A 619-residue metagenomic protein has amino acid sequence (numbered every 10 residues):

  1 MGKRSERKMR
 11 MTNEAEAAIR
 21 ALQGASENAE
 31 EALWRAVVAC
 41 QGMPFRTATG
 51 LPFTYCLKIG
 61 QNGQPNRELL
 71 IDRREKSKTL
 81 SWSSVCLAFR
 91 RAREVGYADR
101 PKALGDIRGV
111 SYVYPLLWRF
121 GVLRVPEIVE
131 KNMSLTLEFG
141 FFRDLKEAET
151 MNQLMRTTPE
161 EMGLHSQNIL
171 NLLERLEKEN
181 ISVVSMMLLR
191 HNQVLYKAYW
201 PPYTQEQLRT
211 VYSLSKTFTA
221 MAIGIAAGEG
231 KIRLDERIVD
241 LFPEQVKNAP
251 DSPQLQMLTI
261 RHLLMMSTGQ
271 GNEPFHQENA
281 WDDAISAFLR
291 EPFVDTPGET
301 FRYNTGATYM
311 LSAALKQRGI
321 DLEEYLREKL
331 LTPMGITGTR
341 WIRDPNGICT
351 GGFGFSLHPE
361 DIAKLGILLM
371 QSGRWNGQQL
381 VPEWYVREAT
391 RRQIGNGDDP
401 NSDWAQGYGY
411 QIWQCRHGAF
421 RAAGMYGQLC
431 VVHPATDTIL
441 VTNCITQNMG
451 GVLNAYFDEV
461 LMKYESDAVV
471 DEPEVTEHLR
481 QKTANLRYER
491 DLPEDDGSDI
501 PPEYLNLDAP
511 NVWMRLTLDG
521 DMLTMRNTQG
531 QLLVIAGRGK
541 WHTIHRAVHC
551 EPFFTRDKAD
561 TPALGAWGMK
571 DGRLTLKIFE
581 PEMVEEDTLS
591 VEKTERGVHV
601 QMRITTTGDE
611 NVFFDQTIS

Functional and structural regions predicted by a protein language model:
G2-F139: Intrinsically disordered, charged low-complexity linkers and terminal tails that flank or connect structured domains
I169-Y203, L234, D437-V441: A short, well-structured edge-of-sheet supersecondary motif
N192, T210-D235, L263, L311-L315 (+1 more regions): Active-site SXXK
E229-T268, R290, G319-F353, L357: Active-site helix/loop module of the DD-peptidase/beta-lactamase fold, centered on the serine-lysine SxxK catalytic
M310-A314, F353-R374, Q428-I445: Active-site-proximal alpha-helical segments within enzyme catalytic domains
V386-I439: Active-site Gly/Thr loop motif
G424-R490: Structured C-terminal helix/loop/strand segments within mature extracytoplasmic catalytic/sensor domains
P473-S619: Peripheral terminal and inter-domain segments
